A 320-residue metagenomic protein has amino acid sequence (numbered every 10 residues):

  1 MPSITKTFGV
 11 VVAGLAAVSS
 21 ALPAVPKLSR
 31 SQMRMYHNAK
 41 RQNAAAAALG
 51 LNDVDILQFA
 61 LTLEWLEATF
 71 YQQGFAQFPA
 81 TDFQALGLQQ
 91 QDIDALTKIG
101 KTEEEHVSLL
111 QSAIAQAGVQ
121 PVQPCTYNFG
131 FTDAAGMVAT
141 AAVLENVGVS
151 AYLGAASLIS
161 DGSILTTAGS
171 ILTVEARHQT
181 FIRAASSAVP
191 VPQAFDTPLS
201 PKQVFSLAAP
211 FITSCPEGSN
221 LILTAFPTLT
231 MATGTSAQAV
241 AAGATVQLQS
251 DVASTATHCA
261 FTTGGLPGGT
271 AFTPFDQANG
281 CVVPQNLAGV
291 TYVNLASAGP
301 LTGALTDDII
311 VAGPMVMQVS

Functional and structural regions predicted by a protein language model:
M1-Q42: Fungal secretory targeting signals
V25-S320: All-alpha RGS (Regulator of G-protein Signaling) helical domain and cognate RGS-like helical scaffolds
